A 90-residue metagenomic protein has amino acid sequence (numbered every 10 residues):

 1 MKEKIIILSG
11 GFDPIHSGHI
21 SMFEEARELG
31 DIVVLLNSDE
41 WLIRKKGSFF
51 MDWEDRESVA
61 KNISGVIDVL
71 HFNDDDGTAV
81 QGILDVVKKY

Functional and structural regions predicted by a protein language model:
M1-Y90: Nucleotidyltransferase catalytic core that binds NTPs
